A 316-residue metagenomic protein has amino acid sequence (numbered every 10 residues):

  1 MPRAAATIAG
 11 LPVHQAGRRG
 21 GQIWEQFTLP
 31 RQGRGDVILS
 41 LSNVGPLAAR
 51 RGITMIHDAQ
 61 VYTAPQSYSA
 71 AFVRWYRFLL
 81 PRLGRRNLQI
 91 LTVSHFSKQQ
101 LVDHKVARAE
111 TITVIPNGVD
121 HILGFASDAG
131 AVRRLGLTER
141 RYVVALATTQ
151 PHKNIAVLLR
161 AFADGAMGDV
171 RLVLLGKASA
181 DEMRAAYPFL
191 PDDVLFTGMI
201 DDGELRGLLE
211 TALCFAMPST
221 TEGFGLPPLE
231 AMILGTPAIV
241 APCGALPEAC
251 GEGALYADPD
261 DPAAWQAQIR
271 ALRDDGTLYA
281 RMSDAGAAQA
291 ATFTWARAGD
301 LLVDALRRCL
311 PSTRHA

Functional and structural regions predicted by a protein language model:
M1-A316: Carbohydrate transferase catalytic cores enriched for Leloir-type hexosyltransferases
